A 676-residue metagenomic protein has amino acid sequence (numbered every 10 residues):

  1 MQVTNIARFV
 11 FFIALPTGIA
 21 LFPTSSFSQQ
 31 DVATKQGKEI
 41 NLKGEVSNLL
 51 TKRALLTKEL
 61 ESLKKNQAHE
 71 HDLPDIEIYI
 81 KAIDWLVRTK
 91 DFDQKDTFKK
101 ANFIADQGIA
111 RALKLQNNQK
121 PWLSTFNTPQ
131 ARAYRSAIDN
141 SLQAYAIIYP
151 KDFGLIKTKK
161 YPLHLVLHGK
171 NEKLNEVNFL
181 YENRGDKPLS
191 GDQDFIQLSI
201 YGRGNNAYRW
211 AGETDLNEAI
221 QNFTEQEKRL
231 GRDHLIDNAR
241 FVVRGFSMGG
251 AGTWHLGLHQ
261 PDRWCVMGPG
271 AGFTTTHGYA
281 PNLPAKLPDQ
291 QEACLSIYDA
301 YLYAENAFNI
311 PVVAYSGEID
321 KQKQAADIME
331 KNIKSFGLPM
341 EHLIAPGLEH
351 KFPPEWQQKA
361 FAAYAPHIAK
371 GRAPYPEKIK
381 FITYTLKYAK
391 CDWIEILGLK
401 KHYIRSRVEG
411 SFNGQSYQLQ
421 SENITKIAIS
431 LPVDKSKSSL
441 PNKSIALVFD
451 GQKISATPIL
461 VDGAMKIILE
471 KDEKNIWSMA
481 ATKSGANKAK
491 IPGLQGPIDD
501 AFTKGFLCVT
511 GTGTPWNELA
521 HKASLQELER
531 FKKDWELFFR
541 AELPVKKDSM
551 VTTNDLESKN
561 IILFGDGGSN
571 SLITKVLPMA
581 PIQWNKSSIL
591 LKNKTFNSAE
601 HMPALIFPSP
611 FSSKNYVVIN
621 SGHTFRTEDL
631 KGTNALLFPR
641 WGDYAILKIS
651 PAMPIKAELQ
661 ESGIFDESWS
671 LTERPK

Functional and structural regions predicted by a protein language model:
Q29-E39, K43, T89-Y161: A domain-start/cap signature at the N-terminus of enzymes
Q29-I76: Amphipathic, heptad-repeat alpha-helical segments
D152-K159, R209-M248, L258-W264, N306: Gly/Ser-rich "nucleophile elbow"/oxyanion-hole loop immediately N-terminal to the catalytic nucleophile in hydrolases
K160-E227: Active-site machinery of serine-nucleophile hydrolases
N238-Y303: Primarily recognizes the serine-hydrolase "nucleophile elbow" in alpha/beta-hydrolase and SGNH/GDSL folds
G278-F352, F361, A365: The feature captures the conserved acid-bearing segment of alpha/beta-hydrolase catalytic domains
P354-S406, D472-N475: Catalytic cores of secreted or luminal carbohydrate-active enzymes
Q418, I429-K676: Solvent-exposed alpha-helical segments and adjacent loops that form catalytic or protein-interaction surfaces
